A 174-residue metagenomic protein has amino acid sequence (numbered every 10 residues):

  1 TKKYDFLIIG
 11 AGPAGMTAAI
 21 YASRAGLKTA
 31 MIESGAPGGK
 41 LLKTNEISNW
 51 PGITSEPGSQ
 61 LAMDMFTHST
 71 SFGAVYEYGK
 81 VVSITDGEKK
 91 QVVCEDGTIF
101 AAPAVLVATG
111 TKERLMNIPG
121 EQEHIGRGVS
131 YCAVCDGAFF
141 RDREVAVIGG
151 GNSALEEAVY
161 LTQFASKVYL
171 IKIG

Functional and structural regions predicted by a protein language model:
T1-I9, A25, A62, Y76-R143: FAD-binding core/adjacent interface of flavoenzyme oxidoreductases
T1-S34, I125, Y131-G174: Rossmann-like dinucleotide/flavin-binding elements
A36-G38: Helix N-cap at the beta1-alpha1 junction of Rossmann-like dinucleotide-binding domains, i.e., the first residues
L41: Membrane-embedded catalytic cores of phosphoryl/pyrophosphoryl-handling enzymes
N45-T67, S153-G174: Rossmann-like dinucleotide-binding cores of NAD(P)H-dependent redox enzymes
P51-G52, E95, A102, I148 (+1 more regions): Thr-Gly-centered strand-to-loop micro-motif
S69-Y76: A structural motif corresponding to the C-terminal end of an alpha-helix and its immediate exit/capping segment
